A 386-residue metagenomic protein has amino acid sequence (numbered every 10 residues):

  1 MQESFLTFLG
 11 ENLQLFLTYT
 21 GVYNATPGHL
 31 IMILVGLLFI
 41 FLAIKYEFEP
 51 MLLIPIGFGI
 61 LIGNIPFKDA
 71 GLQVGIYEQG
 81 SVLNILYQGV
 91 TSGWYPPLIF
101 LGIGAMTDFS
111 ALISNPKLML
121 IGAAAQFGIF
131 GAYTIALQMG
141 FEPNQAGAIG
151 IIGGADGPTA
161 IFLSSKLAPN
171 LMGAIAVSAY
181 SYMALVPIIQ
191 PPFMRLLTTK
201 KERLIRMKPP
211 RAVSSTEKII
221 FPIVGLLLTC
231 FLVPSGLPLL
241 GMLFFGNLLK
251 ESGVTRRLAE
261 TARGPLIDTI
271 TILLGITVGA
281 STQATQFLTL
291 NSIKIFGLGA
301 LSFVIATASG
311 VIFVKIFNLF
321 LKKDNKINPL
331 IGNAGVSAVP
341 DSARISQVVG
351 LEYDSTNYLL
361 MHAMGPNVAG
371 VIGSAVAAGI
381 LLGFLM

Functional and structural regions predicted by a protein language model:
M1-E78: N-terminal alpha-helical transmembrane segments of multi-pass membrane transport and channel/translocase proteins
M1-N24, Q79, P192-F221, V254-E260 (+1 more regions): Intrinsically disordered, low-complexity non-transmembrane regions of multi-pass membrane transporters
L37, A111-Y133, T285-V311, A363-N367: Entry/N-cap segments of selected transmembrane alpha helices and their immediately preceding amphipathic helices
I44-L53, L72, L83-Y87, M106-I121 (+4 more regions): Interfacial helix-loop-helix linkers and transmembrane-helix boundary segments in multi-pass membrane proteins
Q88, S92-G93, F100-M106, I121-G131 (+4 more regions): Alpha-helical membrane segments and immediately flanking helix-loop junctions that form or couple to the substrate/ion
N170-I188, F296-T307, L330-A334: Alpha-helical transmembrane segments
S178-V254: Membrane-embedded hairpin module used as a gating/binding unit in multi-pass transport and secretion proteins
L226-V314: Transmembrane helical segments that form the transport core of multi-pass membrane transport proteins
